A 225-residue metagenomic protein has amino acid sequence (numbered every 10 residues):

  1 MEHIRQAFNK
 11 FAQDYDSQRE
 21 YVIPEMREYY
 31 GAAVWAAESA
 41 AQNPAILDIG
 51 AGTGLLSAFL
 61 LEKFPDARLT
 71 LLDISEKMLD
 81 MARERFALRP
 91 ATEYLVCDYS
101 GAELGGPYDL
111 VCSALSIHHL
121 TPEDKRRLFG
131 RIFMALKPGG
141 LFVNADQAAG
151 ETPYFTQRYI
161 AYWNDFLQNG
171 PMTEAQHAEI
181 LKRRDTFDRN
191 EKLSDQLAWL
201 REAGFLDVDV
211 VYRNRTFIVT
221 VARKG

Functional and structural regions predicted by a protein language model:
M1-A40, L55: Conserved class I S-adenosyl-L-methionine
A45, G139-L141: Short glycine-centered segments of the SAM/dcSAM-binding site in methyltransferase folds
A45-I49, T53-G101: Class I SAM-dependent methyltransferase SAM/SAH-binding core
L104-V111: A short acidic, Gly/Pro-enriched loop at the edge of an enzyme's catalytic core that lines a small-molecule cofactor
S113-I117, A145: Residues lining the SAM
R126-P138: A short glycine-rich, Lys/Arg-flanked "PGG" loop and its adjoining helix->strand segment in the class I
A145-R201: C-terminal alpha-helical "lid/dimerization" subdomain adjacent to the S-adenosyl-L-methionine
L206-G225: Core SAM-dependent methyltransferase catalytic element
